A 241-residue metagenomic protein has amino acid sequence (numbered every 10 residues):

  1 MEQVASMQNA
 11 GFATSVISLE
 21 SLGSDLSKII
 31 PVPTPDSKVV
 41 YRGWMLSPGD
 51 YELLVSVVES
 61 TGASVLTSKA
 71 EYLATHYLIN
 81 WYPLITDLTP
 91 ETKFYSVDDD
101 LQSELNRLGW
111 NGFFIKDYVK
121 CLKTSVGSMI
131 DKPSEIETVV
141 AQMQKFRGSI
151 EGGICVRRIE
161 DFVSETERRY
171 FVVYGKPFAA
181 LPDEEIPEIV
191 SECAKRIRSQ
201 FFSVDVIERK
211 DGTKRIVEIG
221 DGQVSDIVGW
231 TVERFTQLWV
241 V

Functional and structural regions predicted by a protein language model:
M1, Y51-E52, L78-I79, G229-E233: Conserved strand-to-helix beginnings and helix N-cap segments that scaffold or border functional pockets
M1-S64: ATP-binding N-terminal substructure of ATP-dependent carboxylate-amine bond-forming enzymes
V16-S18, T67, F94, V206: A structural preference for short, hydrophobic beta-strand core positions in alpha/beta folds
I29, P33-T34, L54-S191: Active-site nucleotide/adenylate-binding loops and adjacent lid/helix of ATP-dependent enzymes
M45, E71-Y72, I207-R209: Short glycine-enriched loops at secondary-structure junctions
S47-P48, A74, V228: Alpha-helix N-cap/loop-to-helix initiation residues
S149-R158, E165, F171-G220, V224-V241: A long amphipathic alpha-helix within ATP-dependent nucleotide-binding catalytic cores
